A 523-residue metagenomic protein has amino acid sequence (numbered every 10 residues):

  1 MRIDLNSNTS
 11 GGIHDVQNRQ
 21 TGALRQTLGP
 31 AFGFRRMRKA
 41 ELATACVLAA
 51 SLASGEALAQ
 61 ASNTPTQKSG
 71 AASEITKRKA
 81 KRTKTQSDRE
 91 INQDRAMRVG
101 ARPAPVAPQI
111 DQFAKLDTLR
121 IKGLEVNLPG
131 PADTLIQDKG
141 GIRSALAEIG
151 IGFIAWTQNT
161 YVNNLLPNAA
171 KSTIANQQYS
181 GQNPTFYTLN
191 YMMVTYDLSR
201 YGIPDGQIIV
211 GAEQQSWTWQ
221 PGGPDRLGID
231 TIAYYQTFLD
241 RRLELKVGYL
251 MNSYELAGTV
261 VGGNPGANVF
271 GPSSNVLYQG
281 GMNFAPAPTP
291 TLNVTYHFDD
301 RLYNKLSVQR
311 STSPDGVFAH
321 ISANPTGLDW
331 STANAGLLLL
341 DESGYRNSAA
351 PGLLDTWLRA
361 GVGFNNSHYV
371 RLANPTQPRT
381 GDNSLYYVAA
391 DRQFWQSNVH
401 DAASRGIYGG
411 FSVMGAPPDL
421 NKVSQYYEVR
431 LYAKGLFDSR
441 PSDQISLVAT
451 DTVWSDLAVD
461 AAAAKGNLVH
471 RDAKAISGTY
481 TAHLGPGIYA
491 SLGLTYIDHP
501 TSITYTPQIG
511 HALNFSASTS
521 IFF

Functional and structural regions predicted by a protein language model:
R2-L5, D15-V16, F34, C46 (+1 more regions): N-terminal periplasmic/intermembrane-space "pro-region" immediately following the signal or transit peptide
G130, I136-F153, L165-L166, T195-Q207 (+6 more regions): Short loop/turn motifs that connect adjacent beta-strands in outer-membrane beta-barrel proteins
I151-T157, G206-V210, L243-V247, D300 (+9 more regions): Transmembrane beta-strands of outer-membrane beta-barrel proteins
A155, Y191-Y196, I232-Q236, L292-Y296 (+5 more regions): Residues on the lipid-exposed face of transmembrane beta-strands in outer-membrane beta-barrel proteins
N159-N163, A212-S216, Y249-S253, V308-T312 (+7 more regions): Transmembrane beta-strands of outer-membrane beta-barrel pores
N183-P314, N421-A461: Outer membrane beta-barrel
S348-S439: Long, well-ordered mid-to-C-terminal structural blocks that present hydrophobic/aromatic surfaces
I509-F523: Outer-membrane beta-barrel "beta-signal"
